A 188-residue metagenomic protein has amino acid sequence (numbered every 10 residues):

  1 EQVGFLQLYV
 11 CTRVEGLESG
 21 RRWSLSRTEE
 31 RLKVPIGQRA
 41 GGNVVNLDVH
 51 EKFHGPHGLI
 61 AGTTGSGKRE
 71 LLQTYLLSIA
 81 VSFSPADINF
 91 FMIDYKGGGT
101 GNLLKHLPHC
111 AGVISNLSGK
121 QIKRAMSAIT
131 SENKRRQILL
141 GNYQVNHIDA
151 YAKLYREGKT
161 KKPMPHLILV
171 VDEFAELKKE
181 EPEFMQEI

Functional and structural regions predicted by a protein language model:
E1-Q2: N-terminal accessory nucleic-acid engagement/regulatory domains that precede and modulate ATP-driven motor cores
F5-N146, G158-I188: P-loop NTPase catalytic phosphate-binding loop
